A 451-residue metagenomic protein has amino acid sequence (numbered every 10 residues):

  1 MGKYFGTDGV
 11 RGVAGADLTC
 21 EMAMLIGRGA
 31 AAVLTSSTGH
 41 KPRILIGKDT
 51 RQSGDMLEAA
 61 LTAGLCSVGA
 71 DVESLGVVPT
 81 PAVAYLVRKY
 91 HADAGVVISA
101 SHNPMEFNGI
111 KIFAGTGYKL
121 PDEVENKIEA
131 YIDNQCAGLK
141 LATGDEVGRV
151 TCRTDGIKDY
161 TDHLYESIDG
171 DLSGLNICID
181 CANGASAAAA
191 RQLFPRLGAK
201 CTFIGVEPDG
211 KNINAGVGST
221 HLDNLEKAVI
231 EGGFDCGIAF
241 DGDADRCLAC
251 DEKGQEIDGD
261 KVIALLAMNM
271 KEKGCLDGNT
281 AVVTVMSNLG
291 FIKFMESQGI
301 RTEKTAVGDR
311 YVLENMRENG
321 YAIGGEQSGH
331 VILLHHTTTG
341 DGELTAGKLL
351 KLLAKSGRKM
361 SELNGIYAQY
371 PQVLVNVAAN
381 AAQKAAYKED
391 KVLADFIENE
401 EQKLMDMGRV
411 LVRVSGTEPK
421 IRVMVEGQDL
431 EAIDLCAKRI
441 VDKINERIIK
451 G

Functional and structural regions predicted by a protein language model:
M1-A63, S67-V68, V150-L175, K384-A385 (+1 more regions): An N-terminal, well-structured beta->alpha segment
V13, N108-G232: Gly/Ser/Thr-enriched, mixed-charge loops and adjacent short helices that form phosphate/oxyanion-binding elements
A32, S36, H40-F107, Q192-C250: N-terminal small/polar loop signature for handling phosphorylated ligands or for N-terminal nucleophile
G39-D49, E73, N176-C178, N279-V285 (+1 more regions): Short glycine-rich phosphate-binding loop at a beta-alpha junction
G47-K48, I179-C181, D251, H335 (+1 more regions): Short glycine-centered, acidic/aromatic-flanked micro-motifs in structured strand/loop junctions that mark active-site
L75, N126-T161, E166, E252-G325 (+1 more regions): Proline/glycine-rich low-complexity loops and linkers
C236, K273-G451: Phosphate-binding and adjacent anionic-ligand microenvironments
